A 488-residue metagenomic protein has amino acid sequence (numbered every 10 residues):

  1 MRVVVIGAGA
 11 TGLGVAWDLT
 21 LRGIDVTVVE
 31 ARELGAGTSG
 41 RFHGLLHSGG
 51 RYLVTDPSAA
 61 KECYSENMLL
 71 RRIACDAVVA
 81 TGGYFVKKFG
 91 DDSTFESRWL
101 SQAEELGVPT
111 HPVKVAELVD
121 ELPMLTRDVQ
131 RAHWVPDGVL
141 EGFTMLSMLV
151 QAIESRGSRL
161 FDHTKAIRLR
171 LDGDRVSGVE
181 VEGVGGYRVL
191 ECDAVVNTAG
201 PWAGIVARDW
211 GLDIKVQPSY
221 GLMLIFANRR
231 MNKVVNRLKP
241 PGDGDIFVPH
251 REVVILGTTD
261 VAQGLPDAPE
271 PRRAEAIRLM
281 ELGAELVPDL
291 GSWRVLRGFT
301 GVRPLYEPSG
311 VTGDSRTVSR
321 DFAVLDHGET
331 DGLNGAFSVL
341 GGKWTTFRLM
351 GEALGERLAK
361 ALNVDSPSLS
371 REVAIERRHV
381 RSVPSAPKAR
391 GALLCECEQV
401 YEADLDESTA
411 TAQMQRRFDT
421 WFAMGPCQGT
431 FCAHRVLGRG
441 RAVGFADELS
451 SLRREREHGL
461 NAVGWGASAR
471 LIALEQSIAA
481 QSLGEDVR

Functional and structural regions predicted by a protein language model:
R2-T27: N-terminal Rossmann-like FAD-binding beta1-loop-alpha1 element of flavoenzymes
T20-G40: Glycine-rich FAD pyrophosphate-binding loop
H43-E121, D245, A462: Dinucleotide-binding Rossmann-like beta1-alpha1 core, especially the glycine-rich loop that anchors the ADP
K87-R156, F161-D162, R168-R175, R251 (+2 more regions): Flavin (FAD/FMN) cofactor-binding and adjacent substrate-gating region of FAD-dependent oxidoreductase domains
G185-A194: Core beta-strand elements of the Rossmann-like FAD/NAD(P) dinucleotide-binding domain in flavoenzyme oxidoreductases
N197-G211: Flavin (primarily FAD) binding-site architecture
K215-L222, R230, L238-E252, A262-Q415 (+2 more regions): C-terminal catalytic lobe of FAD-dependent flavoproteins
R390, C397, G429, R435-R488: Intrinsic disorder at enzyme termini
